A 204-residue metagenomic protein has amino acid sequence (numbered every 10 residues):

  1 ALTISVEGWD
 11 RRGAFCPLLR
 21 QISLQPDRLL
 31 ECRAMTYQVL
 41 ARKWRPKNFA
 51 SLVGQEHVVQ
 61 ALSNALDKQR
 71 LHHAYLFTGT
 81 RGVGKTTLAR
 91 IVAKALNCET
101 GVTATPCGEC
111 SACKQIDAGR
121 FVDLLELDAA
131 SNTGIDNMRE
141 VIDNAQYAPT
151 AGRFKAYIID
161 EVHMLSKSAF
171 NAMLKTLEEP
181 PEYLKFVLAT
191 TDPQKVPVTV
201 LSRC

Functional and structural regions predicted by a protein language model:
E7-R203: P-loop/Walker A NTP-binding region and its immediately flanking N-terminal helices in P-loop NTPase folds
